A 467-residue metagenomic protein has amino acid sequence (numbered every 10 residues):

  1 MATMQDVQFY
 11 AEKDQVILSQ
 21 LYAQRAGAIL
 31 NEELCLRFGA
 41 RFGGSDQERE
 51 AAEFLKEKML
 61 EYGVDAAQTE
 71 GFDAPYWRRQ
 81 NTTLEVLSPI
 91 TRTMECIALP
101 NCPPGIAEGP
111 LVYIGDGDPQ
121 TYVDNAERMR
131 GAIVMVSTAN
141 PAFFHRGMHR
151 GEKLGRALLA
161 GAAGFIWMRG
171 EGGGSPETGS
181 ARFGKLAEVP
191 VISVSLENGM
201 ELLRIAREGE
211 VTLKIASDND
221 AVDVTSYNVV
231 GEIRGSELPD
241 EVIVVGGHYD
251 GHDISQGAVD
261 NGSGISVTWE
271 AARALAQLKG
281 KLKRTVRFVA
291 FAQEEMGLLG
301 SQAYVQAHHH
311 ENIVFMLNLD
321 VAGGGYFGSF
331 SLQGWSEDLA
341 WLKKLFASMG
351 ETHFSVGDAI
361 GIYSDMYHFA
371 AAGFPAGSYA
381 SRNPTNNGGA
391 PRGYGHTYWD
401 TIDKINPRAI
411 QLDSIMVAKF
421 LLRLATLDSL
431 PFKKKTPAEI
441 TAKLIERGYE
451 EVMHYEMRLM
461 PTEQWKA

Functional and structural regions predicted by a protein language model:
A2-M4, Y10-A23, E32-I133, A139-P141 (+1 more regions): Noncatalytic luminal/extracellular "stalk/propeptide" segments of secretory-pathway proteins
Q5-S45, S175-K185, D250, F315 (+2 more regions): N-terminal capping segment at the start of a domain
F9-K13, P89-D124, A181-A258, E270-R273 (+1 more regions): Soluble metallo-hydrolase cores and metallopeptidase-like ectodomains found primarily in the secretory/periplasmic
D14-Y22, R37-D46, A98, G109-Y113 (+8 more regions): Second-shell loop/turn segments in exported
I29, L186, A274-L299, E311: Short helix-loop-beta-strand segments that form the rim/entrance of peptidase-like active sites
T91, G199, D253, F291-R392: Metal-dependent peptidase/peptidase-like ectodomains
T138-P141, G170-G173, N219, Y249-G251 (+3 more regions): Acidic, glycine-rich active-site loops and adjacent beta-strand->loop/helix elements that engage anionic groups
R273, N386-M457, K466: His/Asp/Glu-rich mid-to-C-terminal helical/loop segments that flank catalytic regions of hydrolases
